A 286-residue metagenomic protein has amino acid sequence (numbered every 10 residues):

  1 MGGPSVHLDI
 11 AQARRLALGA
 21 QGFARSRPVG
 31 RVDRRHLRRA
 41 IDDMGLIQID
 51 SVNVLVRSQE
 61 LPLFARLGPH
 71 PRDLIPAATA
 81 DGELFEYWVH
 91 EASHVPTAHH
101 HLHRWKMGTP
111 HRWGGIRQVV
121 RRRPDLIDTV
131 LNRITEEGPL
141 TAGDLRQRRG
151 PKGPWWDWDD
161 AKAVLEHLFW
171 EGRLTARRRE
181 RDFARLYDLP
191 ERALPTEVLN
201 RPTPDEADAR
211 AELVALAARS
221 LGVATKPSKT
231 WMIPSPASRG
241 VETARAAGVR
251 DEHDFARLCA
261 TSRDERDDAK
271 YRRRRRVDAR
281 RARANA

Functional and structural regions predicted by a protein language model:
M1-A286: Long, low-complexity intrinsically disordered regions
